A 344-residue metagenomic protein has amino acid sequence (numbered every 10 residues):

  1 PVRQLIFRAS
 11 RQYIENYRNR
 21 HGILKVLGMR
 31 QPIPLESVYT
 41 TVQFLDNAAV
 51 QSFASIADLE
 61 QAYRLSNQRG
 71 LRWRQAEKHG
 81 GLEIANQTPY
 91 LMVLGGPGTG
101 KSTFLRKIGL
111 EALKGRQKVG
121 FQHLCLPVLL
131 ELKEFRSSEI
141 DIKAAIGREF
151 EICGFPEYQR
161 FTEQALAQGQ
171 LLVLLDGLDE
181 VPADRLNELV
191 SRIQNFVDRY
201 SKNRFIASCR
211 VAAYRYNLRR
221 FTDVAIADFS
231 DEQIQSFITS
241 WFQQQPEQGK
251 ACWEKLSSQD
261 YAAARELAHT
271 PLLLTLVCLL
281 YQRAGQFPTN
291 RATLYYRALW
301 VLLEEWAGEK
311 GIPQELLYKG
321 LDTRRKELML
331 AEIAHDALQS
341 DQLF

Functional and structural regions predicted by a protein language model:
V2-L27, N47-E305, K319, T323 (+1 more regions): P-loop NTPase signaling cores
L35, L45: Conserved binding/catalytic microenvironments
S37-T40, Q51: Conserved, structured core domains in eukaryotic proteins
I312-K319: Short, solvent-exposed helix-loop connector elements
L328-E332: Alpha-helical lid/collar subdomain of P-loop NTPases
Q342-F344: Short acidic, hydrophobic short linear motifs in intrinsically disordered regions
